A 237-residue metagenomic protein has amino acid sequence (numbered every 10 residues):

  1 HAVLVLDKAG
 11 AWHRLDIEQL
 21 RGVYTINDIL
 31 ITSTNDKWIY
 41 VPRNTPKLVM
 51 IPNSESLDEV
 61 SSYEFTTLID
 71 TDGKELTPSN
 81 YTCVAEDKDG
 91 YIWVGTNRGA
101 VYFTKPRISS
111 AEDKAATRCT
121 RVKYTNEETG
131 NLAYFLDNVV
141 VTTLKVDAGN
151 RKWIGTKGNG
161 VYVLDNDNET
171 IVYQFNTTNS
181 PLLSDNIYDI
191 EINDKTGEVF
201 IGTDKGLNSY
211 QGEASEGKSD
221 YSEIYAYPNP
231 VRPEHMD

Functional and structural regions predicted by a protein language model:
H1, D36-Y40, Y91-G95, R151-G155 (+1 more regions): Conserved beta-propeller blade signature
H1, V41-N44, N53, N97-R98 (+3 more regions): Short loop/turn segments immediately following the C-termini of beta-strands
A2-L4, K47-M50, G99-V101, G160-Y162 (+1 more regions): A short loop-to-beta-strand structural motif that recurs across blades of beta-propeller domains
D7-W12, I51-V60, F103-T120, D165-I171 (+2 more regions): Short loop/turn segments immediately following beta-strands, especially the blade-tip and inter-blade linker loops
G22, T77-P78, L136-N138, F175 (+1 more regions): Conserved loop/turn at the beginning of each blade in beta-propeller domains
R98-V101, N186-Y221: Blade-level signature of beta-propeller repeat domains, shared across WD40, Kelch, NHL, RCC1 and BNR/Asp-box propellers
D220-D237: Glycine-centered coil/turn sites that cap beta-strands in beta-rich domains
